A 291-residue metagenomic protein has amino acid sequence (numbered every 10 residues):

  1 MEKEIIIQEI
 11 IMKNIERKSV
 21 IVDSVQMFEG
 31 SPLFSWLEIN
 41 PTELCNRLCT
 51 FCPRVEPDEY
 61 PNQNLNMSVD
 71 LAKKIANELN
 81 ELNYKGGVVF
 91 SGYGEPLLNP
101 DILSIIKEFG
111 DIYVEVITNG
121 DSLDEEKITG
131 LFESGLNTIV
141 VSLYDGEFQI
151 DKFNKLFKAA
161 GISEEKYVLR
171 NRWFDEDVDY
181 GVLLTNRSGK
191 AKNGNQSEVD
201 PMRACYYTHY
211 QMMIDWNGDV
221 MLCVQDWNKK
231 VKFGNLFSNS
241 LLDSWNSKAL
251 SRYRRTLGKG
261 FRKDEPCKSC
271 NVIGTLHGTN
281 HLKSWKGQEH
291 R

Functional and structural regions predicted by a protein language model:
E2-T138, H277-R291: Conserved alpha-helical substructure of the radical SAM core
S35, T208, W227: Exposed loop/turn and edge beta-strand positions of beta-sandwich/beta-sheet ligand-binding modules
I39, E43-N46, V199, F261-D264: Processing junctions and N-termini across compartments
C45, C49-C52, C205, C223 (+1 more regions): Short cysteine clusters
A76, N99-H209: Conserved AdoMet/S-adenosylmethionine-binding subsite of the radical SAM
K158-N195, Q225-H277: C-terminal accessory region of radical SAM enzymes
I214-D215: Short, acidic, Ser/Thr-enriched surface-loop or helix-capping motifs
